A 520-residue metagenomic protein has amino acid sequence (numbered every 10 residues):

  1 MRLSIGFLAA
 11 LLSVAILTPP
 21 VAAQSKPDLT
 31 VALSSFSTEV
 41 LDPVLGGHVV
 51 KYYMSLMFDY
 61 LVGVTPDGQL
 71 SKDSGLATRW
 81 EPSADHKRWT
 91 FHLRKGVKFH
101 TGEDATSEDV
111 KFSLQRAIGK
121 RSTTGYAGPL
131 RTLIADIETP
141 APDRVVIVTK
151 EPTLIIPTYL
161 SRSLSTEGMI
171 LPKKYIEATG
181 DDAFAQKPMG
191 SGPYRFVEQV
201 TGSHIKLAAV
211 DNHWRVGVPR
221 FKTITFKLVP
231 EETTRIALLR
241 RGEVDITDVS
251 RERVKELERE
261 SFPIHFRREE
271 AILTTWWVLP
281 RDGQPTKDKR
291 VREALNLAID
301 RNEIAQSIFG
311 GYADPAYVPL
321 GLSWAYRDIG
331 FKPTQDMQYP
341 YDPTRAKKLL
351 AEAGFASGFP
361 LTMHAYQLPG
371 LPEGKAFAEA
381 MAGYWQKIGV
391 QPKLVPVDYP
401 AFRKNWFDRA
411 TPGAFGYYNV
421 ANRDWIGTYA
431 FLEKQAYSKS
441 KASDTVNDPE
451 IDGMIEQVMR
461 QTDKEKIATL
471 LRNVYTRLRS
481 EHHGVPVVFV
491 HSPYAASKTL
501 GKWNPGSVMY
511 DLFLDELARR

Functional and structural regions predicted by a protein language model:
Q24-S25, H92, G128-K174: Surface-exposed binding/hinge segments that line and control ligand-binding clefts or catalytic entry sites
V31, G102, I246-V249, G383-A436: Periplasmic binding protein-like
A32-A84, Q115, M189-P193: N-terminal lobe/hinge region of extracytoplasmic solute-binding protein
T65-D67, S163-P219, T223, T344 (+1 more regions): Gly/Pro-rich hinge or "lid" segments in bacterial periplasmic/extracellular proteins
A135, R290, A305, Y339 (+3 more regions): Extracytoplasmic/peripheral linker and loop segments enriched in polar/acidic and small residues with frequent Thr/Pro
D182, D211-L257: Ligand-site clamp/hinge motif
D314-E352, G370-A376: Structural transition elements
Y494-R520: Long beta-strand-rich cores associated with HINT superfamily self-processing modules
